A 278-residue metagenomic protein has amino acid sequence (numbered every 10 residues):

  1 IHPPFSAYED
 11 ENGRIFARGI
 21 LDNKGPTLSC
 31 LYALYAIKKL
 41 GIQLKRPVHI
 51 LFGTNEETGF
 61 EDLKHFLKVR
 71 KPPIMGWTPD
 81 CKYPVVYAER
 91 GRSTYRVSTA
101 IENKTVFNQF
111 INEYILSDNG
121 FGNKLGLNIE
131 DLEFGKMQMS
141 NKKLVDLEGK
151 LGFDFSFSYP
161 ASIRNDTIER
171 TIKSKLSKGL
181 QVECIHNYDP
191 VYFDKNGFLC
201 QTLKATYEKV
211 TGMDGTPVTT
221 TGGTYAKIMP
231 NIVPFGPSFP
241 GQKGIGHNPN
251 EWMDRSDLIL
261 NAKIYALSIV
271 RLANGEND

Functional and structural regions predicted by a protein language model:
I1-P47, F52, N248-E251, R255-L260: Active-site metal-coordination/substrate-binding segment of hydrolases, especially metallo-dependent peptidases
T27-I37, F66, M229, Y265-I269: Buried hydrophobic packing segments
V48-F60, D80-Y83, K209, F239: Acidic, glycine-rich active-site loops and adjacent beta-strand->loop/helix elements that engage anionic groups
E56-R170: Midchain, well-structured core segments that form catalytic/ion-binding scaffolds
L116-D131, M139-S140, G179, Y188-G236: Active-site-adjacent substrate-binding region of metalloamidase/peptidase-like peptide-processing proteins
S174-L180, L272: A common structural junction motif
T206-Y207, T211-G275: Zn-dependent metallopeptidase/amidohydrolase metal-coordination segment
